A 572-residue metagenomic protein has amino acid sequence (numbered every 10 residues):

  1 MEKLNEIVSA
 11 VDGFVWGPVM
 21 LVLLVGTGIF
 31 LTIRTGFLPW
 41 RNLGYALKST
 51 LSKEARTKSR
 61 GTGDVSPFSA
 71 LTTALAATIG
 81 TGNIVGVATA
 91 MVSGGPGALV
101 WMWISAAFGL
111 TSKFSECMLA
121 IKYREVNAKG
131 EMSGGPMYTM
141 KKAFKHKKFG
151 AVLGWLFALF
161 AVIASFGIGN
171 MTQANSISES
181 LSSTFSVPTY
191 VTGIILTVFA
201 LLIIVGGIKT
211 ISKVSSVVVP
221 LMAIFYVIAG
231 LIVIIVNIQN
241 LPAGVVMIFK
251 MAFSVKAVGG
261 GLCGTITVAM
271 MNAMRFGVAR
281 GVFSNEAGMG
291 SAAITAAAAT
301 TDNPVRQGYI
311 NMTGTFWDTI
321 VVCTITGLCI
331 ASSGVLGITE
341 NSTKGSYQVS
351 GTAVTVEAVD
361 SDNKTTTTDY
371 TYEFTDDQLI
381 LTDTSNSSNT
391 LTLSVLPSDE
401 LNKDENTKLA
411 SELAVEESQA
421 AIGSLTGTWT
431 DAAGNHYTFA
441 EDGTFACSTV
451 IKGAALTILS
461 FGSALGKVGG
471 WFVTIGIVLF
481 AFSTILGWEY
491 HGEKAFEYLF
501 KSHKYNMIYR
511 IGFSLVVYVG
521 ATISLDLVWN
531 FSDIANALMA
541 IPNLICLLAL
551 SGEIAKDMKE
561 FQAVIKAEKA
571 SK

Functional and structural regions predicted by a protein language model:
M1-T81, M91-A98, G109, N389-V395 (+5 more regions): N-terminal alpha-helical transmembrane segments of multi-pass membrane transport and channel/translocase proteins
K3-L4, R34-P39, G82-V87, S165-S178 (+6 more regions): Transmembrane helix-loop junctions in multi-pass membrane proteins
L23-F30, T35-L47, F157, A174-L181 (+2 more regions): Membrane-interface loop-to-helix entry segments
T27, L31-T32, S105-G130, M137 (+3 more regions): Helix-loop-helix module between adjacent transmembrane segments
F37-V65, T89, G94-L99, W103 (+6 more regions): Flexible loop linkers connecting adjacent transmembrane helices in multi-pass alpha-helical membrane transporters
T57-V92, L119-A143, L159-V162, C263-F316: Alpha-helical membrane segments and immediately flanking helix-loop junctions that form or couple to the substrate/ion
E116-R124, A128, A229-F249, V255-T265 (+3 more regions): Extracellular/periplasmic helix-exit of transmembrane alpha-helices
E340-D442: Lipid interaction determinants
